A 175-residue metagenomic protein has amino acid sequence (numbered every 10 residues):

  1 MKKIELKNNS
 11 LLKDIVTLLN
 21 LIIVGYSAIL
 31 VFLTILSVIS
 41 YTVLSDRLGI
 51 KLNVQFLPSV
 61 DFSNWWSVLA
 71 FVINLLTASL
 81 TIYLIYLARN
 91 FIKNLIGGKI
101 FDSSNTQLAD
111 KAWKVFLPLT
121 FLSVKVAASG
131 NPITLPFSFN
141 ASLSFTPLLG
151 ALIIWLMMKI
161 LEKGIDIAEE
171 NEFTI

Functional and structural regions predicted by a protein language model:
M1-I39: Cytosolic juxtamembrane helix and N-cap/initiation of the first transmembrane helix
K2, G49, W66, A78-I100: Membrane-helix interface/capping segments
K7-L12, Y86-K111: Cytoplasmic juxtamembrane regions at transmembrane-helix boundaries
V24-V31, T77-L84, W113-V124, I153: Hydrophobic alpha-helical transmembrane segments of multi-pass integral membrane proteins
T42-N64: Perimembrane loop-to-helix junctions flanking transmembrane segments
F56-A78: Interfacial helix-start motif at the membrane-water boundary
G98-P132: Hydrophobic alpha-helical transmembrane segments of integral membrane proteins
L119-I175: Alpha-helical transmembrane segments of multi-pass integral membrane proteins, characterized by long hydrophobic
